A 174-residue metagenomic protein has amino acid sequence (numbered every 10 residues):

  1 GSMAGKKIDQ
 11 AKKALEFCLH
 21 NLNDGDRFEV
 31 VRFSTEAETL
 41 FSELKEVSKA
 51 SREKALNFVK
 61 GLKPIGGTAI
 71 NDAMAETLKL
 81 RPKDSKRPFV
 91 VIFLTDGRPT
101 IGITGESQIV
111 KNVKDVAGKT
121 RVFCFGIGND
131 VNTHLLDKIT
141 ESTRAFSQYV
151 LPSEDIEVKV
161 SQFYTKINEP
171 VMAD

Functional and structural regions predicted by a protein language model:
G1-D174: Exposed acidic/Ser/Thr-rich ligand/metal-binding surfaces
